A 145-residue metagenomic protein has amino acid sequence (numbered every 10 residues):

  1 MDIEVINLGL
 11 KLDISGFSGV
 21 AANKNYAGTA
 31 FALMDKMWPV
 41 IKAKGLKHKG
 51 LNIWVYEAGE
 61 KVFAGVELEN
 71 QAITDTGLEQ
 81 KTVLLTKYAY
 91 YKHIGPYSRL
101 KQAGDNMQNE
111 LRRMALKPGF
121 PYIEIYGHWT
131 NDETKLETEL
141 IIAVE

Functional and structural regions predicted by a protein language model:
M1-E145: A solvent-exposed interaction/effector surface
